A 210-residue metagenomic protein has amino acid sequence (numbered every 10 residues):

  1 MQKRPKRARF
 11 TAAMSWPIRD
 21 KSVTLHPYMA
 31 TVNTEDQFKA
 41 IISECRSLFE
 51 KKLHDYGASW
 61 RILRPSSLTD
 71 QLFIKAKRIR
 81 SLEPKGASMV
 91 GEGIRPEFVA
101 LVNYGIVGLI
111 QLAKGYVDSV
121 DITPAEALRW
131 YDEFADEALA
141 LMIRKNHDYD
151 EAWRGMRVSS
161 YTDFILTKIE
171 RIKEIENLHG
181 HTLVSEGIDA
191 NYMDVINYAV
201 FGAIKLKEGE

Functional and structural regions predicted by a protein language model:
K3-K6: Polybasic, lysine-rich low-complexity intrinsically disordered segments
A8-A13, T24: Ala/Thr-enriched low-complexity intrinsically disordered regions
K21-E210: Intrinsically disordered, low-complexity regulatory regions that flank transcription factor DNA-binding cores
